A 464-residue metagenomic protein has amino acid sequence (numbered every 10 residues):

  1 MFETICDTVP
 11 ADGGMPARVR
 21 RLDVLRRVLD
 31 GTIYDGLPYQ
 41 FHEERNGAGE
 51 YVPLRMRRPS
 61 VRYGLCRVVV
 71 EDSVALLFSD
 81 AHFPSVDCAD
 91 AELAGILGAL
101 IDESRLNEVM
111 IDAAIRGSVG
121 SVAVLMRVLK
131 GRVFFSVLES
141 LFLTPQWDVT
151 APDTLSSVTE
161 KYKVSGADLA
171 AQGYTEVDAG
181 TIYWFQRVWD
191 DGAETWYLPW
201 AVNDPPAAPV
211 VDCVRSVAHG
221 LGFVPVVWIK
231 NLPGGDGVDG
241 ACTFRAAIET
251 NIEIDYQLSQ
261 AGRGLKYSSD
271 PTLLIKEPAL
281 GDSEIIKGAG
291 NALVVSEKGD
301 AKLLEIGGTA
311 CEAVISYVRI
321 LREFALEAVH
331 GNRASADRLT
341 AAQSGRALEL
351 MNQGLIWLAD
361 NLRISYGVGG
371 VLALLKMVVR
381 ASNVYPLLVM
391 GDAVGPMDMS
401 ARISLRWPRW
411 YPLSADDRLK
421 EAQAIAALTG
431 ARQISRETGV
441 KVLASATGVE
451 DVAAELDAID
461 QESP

Functional and structural regions predicted by a protein language model:
M1-L143, V149-D153: Extended, helix-rich architectural segments
F2-A17, L273, E277, D457-P464: Leucine-centric amphipathic alpha-helical interface motifs
L29-I33, L37-H42, G49-V52, V61 (+6 more regions): Hydrophobic alpha-helical segments and helix-packing faces
T32, G36, E103-I111, G117-V124 (+12 more regions): Short secondary-structure junctions and interdomain/linker hinges
A89-L93, D102-M110, A246, T250 (+3 more regions): Short amphipathic alpha-helical segments
V119, A123-G234: Extended, regular secondary-structure scaffolds
A207-A347: Extended, charged amphipathic alpha-helical segments
G281-D282, A289-V294, A313, I320-P464: C-terminal helix-loop subdomains that flank or include functional centers
